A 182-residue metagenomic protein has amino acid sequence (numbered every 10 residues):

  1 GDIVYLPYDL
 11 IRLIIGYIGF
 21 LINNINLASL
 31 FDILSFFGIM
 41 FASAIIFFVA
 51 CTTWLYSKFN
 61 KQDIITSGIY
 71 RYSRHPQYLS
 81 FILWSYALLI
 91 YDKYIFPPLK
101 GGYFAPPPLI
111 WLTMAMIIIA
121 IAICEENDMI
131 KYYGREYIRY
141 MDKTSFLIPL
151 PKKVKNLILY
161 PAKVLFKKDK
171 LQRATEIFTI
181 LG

Functional and structural regions predicted by a protein language model:
G1-S67, L79-G182: Membrane-anchoring alpha-helices and their flanking helix-loop junctions
F41, Y72-S73: Alpha-helical architecture
S73-L79: Conserved SAM-binding loop
